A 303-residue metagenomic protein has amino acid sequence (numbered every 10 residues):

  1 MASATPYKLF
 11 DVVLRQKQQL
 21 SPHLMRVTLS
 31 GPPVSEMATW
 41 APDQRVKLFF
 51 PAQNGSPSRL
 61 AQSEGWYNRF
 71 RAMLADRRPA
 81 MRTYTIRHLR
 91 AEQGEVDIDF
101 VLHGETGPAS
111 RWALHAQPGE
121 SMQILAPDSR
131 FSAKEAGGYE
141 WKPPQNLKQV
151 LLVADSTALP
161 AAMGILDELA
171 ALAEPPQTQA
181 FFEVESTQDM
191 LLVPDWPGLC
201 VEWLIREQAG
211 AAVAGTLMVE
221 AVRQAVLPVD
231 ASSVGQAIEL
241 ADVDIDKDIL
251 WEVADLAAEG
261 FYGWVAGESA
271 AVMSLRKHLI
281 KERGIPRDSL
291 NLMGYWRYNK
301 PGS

Functional and structural regions predicted by a protein language model:
M1-S303: Extended, composition-driven regions rather than compact fold-specific motifs
